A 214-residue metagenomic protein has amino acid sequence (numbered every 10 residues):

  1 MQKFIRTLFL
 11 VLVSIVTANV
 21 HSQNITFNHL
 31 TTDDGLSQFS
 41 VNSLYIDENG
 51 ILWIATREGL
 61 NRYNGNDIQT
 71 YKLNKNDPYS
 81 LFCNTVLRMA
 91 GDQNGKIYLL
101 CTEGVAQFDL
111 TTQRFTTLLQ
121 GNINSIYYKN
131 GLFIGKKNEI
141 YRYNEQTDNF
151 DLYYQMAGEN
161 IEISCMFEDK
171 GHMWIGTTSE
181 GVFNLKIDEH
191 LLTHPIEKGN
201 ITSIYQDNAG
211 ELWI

Functional and structural regions predicted by a protein language model:
M1-I214: Carboxylate-rich, polar loop motifs that coordinate divalent cations or form catalytic acidic clusters
